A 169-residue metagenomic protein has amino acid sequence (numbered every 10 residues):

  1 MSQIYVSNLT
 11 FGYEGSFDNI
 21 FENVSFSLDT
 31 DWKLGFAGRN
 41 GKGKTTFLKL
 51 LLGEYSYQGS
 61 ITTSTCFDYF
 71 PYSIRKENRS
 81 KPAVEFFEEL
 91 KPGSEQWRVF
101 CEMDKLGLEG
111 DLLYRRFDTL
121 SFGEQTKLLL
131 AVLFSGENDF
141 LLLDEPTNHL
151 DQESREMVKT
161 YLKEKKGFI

Functional and structural regions predicted by a protein language model:
M1-I169: ABC ATP-binding cassette signature C-motif
